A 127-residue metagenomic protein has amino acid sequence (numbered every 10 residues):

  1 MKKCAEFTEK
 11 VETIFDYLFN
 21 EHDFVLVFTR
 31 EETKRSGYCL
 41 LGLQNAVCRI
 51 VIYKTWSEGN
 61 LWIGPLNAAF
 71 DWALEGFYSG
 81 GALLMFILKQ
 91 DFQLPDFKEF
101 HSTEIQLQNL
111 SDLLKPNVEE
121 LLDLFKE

Functional and structural regions predicted by a protein language model:
M1-Y17, L26-E127: Intrinsically disordered, low-complexity regulatory regions enriched in serine/threonine/proline and acidic residues
E21: Extended, Lys/Arg-enriched charged tracts that mediate electrostatic binding to polyanionic substrates
